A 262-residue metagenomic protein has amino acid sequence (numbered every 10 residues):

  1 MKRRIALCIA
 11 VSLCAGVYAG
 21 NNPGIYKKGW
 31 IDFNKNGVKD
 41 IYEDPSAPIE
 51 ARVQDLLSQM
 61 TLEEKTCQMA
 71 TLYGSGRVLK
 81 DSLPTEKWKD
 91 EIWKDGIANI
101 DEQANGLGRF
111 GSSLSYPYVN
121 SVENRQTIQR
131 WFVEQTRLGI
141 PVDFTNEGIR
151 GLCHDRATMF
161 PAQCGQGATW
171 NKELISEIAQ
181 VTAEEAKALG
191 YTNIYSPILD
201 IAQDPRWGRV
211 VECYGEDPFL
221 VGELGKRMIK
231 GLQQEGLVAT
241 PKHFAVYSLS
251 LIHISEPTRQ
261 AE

Functional and structural regions predicted by a protein language model:
K2-C8: Sec-dependent signal peptide recognition, specifically the positively charged N-region followed immediately by
C8-A15: Bacterial N-terminal signal peptides
G16-S255, R259: Glycoside hydrolase catalytic-domain context in secreted enzymes
